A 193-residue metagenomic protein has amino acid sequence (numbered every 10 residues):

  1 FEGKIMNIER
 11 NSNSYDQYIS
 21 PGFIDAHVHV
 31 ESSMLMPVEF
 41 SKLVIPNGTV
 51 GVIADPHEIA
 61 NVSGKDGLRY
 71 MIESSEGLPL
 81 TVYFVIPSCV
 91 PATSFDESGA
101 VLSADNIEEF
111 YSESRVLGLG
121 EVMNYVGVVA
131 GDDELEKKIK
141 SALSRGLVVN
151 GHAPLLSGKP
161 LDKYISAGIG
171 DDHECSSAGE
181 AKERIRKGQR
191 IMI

Functional and structural regions predicted by a protein language model:
F1-N7: A short, well-structured edge-of-sheet supersecondary motif
G3, D16, H27, G48 (+3 more regions): Divalent metal-coordination and catalytic microenvironments
N7-A54: Replace "His-x-His-based motif
P21, N47-N61, K159-I165, R190: Active-site gating loops and adjacent loop-to-helix segments of metal-dependent hydrolytic enzymes
G22-V30, V52-A54, V82-I86, L117-E121 (+3 more regions): Hydrophobic faces of well-ordered beta-strands that scaffold small-molecule active sites in alpha/beta enzyme cores
I24-P37, P91-D105, G170: Active-site mouth loops of central-metabolism enzymes
S41-G146: Divalent-metal coordination cores built from histidine and acidic residues
E121-I193: Active-site core of metal-dependent hydrolases
